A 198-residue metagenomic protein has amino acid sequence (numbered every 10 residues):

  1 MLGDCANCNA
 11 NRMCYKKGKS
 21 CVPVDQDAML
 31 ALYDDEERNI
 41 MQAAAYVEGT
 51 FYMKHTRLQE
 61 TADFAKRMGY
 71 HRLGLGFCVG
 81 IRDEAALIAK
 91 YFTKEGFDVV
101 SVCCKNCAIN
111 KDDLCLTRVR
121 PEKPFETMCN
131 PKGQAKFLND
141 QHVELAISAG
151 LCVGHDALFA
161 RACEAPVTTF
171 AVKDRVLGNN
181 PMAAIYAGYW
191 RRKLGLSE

Functional and structural regions predicted by a protein language model:
M1-R72, V79-D83: Electropositive, gly/pro-rich neighborhoods at or near active sites that engage anionic ligands
G49-M53, P121-T127, L145-A146: Short, flexible loop segments at the rims of nucleotide/cofactor-binding pockets, characterized by
Y70-F77, V100-C103, L145-A149: Short glycine-rich or small-residue beta-strand-to-loop segments that form or flank ligand, phosphate, metal/Fe-S
R82-A85, G154-A157: Short, well-ordered alpha-helical microsegments
E84, I88-Q134: Long, charge-dense
E95, A162-P166: Short, structured coil segments at secondary-structure junctions
M128-V143, L151-H155: A short, acidic, amphipathic alpha-helical segment used as a generic capping/interface helix at domain edges
T168-E198: C-terminal functional extensions of proteins
